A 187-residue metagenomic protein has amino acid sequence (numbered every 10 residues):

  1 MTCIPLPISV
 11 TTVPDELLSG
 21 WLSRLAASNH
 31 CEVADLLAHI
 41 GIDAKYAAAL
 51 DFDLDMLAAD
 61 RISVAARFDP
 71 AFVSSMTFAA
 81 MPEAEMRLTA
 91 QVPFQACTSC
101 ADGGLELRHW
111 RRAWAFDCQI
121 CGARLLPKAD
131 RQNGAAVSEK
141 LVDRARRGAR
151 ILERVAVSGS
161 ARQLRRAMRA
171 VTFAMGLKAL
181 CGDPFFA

Functional and structural regions predicted by a protein language model:
M1-Q91, L105, A174-F186: A structured, charge-rich N-terminal accessory region that forms the first stable segment of a protein and links
V10, P14, L54, V137 (+3 more regions): Non-membrane alpha-helical secondary structure
S23, R112, A167-A170: Intrinsic disorder/low-complexity segments enriched in polar/charged and small flexible residues
I40-D43, A80, A115, A136 (+2 more regions): Residue-level signal for alpha-helical context at structural boundaries
E83-A149: Cys/His-rich short segments
D143-A187: Long, charge-rich alpha-helical interaction segments
